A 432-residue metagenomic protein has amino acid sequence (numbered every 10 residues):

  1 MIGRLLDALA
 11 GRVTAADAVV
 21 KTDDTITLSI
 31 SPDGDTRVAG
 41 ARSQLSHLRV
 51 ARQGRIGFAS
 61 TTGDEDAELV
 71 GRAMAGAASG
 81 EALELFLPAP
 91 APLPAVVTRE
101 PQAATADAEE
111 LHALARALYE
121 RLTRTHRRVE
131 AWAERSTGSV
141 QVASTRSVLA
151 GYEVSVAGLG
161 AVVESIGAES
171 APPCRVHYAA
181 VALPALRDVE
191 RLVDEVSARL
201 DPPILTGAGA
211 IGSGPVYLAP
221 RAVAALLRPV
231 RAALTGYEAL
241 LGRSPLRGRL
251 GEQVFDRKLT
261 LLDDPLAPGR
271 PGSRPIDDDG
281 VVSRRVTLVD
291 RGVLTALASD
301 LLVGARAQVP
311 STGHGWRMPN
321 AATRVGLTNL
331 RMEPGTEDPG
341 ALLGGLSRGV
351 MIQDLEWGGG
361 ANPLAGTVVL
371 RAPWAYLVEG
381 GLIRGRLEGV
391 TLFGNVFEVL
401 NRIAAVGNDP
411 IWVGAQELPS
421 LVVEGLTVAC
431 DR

Functional and structural regions predicted by a protein language model:
M1-R432: N-terminal small-residue-enriched
